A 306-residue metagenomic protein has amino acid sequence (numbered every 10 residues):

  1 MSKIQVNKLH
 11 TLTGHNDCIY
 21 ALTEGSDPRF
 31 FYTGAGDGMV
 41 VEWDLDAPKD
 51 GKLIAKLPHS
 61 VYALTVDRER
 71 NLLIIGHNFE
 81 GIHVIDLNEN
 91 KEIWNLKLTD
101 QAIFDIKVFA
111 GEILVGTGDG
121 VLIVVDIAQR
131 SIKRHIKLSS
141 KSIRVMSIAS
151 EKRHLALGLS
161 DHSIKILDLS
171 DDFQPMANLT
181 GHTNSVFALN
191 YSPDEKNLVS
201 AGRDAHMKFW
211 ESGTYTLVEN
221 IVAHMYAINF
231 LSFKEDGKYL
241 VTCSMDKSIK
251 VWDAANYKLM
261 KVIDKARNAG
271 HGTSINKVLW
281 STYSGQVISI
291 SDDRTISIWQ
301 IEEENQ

Functional and structural regions predicted by a protein language model:
L12-I19, A55-Y62, L96-I103, I136-I143 (+3 more regions): WD40/WD-repeat beta-propeller blade N-cap
L22, L64, I106, M146-I148 (+3 more regions): Hydrophobic core register within WD40 beta-propeller blades
S26-D27, R68-E69, V108-A110, S150-E151 (+3 more regions): Residue-level detector of Asp-centered blade-edge/turn motifs that repeat once per structural unit in beta-propeller
G34-D37, G76-F79, G116-D119, G158-D161 (+3 more regions): Conserved strand-to-loop turn within each blade of WD40 beta-propeller repeats
V40-D44, H83-I85, V125, I164-D168 (+3 more regions): WD40-repeat beta-propellers
L45-P48, L87-N90, I127-R130, L169-D172 (+3 more regions): Short loop/turn segments that connect beta-strands within beta-propeller blades
S274-Q306: Blade-level signature of beta-propeller repeat domains, shared across WD40, Kelch, NHL, RCC1 and BNR/Asp-box propellers
